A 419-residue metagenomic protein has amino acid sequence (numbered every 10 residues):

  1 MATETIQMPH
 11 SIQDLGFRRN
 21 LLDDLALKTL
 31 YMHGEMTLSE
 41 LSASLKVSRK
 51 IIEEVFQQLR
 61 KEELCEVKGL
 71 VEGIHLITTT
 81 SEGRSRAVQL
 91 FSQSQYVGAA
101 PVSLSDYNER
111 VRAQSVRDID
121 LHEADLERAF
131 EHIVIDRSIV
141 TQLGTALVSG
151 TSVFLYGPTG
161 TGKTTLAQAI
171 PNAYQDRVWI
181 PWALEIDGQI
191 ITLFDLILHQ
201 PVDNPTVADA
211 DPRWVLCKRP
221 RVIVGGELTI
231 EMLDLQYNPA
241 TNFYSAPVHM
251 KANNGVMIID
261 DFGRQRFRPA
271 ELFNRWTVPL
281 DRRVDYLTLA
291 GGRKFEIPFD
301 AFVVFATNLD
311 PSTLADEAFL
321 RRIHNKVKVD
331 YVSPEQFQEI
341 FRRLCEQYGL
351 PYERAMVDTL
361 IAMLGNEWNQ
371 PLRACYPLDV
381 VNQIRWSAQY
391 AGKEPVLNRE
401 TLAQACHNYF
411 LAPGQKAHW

Functional and structural regions predicted by a protein language model:
A2-L25: Short alpha-helical segments that sit at the start of domains
M32-S44: Short acidic, hydrophobic short linear motifs in intrinsically disordered regions
L45-K61: Short amphipathic alpha-helical interaction segments
Q57-I119: Interdomain "pre-motor" coupling segment immediately N-terminal to P-loop NTPase/helicase cores
R112-V140, L350, E367-P371: Dynamic helix-loop-helix/coil hinge segments at AAA+ ATPase domain boundaries and subdomain interfaces
E131-F305: Conserved ASCE/P-loop NTPase catalytic core
R275, A315-Y331: A short helix-turn-beta junction within AAA+ P-loop NTPase domains corresponding to the substrate/partner-engaging
F341-C406: Conserved AAA+ ATPase small/helical "lid" subdomain
